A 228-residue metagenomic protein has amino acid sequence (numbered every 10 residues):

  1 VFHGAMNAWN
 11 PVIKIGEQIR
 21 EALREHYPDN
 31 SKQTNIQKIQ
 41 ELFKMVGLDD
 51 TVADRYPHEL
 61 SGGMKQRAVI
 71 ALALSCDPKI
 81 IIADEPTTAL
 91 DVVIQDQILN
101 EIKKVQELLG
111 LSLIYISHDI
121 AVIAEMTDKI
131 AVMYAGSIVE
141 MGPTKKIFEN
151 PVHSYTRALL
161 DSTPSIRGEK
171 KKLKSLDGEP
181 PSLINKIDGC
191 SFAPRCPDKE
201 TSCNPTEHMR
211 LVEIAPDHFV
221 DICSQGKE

Functional and structural regions predicted by a protein language model:
G4, Q37, D54-Y56, K171: Interfacial catalytic loop of ABC nucleotide-binding domains
N7, I13-T34, G47, G142: ABC-type ATPase nucleotide-binding domains, specifically the catalytic core motifs of the NBD
V12, V52-Y56, E169, L183: Signature (C-motif/LSGGQ) region and adjacent switch/coupling loops of ABC-type ATPase nucleotide-binding domains
Q33-T51, K79, L160-D161: Conserved ABC ATPase "signature" region
Y56-L60, M64: Conserved ABC ATPase signature
D77, I82-P86, L90-K171: P-loop NTP-binding/switch modules centered on Walker-like glycine-rich loops
P143-E228: Charged, flexible cofactor/metal-binding loops and thiol motifs
